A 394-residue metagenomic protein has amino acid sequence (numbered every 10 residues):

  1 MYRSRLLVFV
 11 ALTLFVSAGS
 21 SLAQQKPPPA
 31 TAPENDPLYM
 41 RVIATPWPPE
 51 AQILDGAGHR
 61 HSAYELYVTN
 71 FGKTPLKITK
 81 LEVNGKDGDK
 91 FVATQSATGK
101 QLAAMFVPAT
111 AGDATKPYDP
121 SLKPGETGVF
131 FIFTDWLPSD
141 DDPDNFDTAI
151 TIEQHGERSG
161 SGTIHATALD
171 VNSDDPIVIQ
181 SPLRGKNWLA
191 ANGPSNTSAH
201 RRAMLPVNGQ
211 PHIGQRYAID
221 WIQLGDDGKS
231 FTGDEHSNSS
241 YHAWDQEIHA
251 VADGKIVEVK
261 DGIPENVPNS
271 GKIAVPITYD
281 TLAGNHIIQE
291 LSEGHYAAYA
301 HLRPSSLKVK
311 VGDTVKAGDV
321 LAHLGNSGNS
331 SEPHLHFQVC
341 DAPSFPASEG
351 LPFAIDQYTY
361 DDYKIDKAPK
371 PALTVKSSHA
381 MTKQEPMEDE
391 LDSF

Functional and structural regions predicted by a protein language model:
W47-P48, G58-E65: Short, solvent-exposed loop/turn segments enriched in Ser/Thr/Gly
V68-P75: Asparagine-centered strand-capping/turn motif at beta-strand->loop junctions
V92-D141: Intrinsically disordered, low-complexity Pro/Gly/Ser/Thr-rich segments with frequent PxxP/GP/PP motifs and embedded
D135-I177: Terminal connector regions
S173-R184, L189-A191, A199-A203, T232 (+4 more regions): Acidic, glycine-rich catalytic/binding loops that coordinate metals and/or anionic ligands
H249, L291, H295-G318: Short histidine-centered loop motifs in beta-beta connectors
G254-I256, G312-L324: A structural signal for short beta-strand/turn segments enriched in small hydrophobics and glycine
K255-R303: Zn2+-dependent peptidoglycan hydrolase active-site motif and core
